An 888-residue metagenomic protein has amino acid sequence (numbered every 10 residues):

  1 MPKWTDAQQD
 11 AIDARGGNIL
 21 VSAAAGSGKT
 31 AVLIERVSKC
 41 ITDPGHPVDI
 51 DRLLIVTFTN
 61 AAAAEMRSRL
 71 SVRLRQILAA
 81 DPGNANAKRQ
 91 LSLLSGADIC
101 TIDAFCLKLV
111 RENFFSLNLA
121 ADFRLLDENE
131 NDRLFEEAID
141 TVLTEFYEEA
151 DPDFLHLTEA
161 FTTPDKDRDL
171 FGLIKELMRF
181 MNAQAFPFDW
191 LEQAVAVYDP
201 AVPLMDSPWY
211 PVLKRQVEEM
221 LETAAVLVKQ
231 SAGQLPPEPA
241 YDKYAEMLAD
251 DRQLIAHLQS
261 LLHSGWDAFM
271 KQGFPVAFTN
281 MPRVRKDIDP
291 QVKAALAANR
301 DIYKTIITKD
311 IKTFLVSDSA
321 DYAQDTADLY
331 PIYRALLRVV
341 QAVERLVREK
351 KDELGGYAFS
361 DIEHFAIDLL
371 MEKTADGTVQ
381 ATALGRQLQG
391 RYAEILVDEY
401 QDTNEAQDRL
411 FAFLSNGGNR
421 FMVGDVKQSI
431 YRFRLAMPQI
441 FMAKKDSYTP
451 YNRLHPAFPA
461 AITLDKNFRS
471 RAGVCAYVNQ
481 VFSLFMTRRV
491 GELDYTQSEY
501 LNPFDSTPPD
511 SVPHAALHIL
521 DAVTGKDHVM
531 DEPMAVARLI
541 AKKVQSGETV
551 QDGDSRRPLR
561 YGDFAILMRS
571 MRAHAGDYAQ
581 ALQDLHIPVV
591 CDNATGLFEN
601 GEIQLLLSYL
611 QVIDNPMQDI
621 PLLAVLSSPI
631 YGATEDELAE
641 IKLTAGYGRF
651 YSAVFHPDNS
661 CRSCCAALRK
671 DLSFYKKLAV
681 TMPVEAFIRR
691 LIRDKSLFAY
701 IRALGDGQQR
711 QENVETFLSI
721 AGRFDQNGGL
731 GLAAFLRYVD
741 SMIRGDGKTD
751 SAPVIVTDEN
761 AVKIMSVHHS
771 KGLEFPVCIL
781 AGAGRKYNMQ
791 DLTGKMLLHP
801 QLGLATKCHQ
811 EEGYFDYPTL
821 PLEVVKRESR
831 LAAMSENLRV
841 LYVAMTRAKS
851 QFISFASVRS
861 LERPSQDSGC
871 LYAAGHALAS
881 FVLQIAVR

Functional and structural regions predicted by a protein language model:
M1-S22, V32, R52-L54, D122 (+5 more regions): Accessory N-terminal region flanking or inserted into the helicase ATPase core in nucleic-acid motor proteins
M1-S68, V72, N129, E137 (+16 more regions): Conserved motor-region signature of P-loop NTPase helicases/translocases
K3, G16-N18, I50, L54-A61 (+4 more regions): Conserved ATP-dependent motor core of P-loop NTPases, especially the RecA-like helicase ATPase domain
R52, F171-Y357, F458-P459, M534 (+7 more regions): Conserved ATP-driven helicase/translocase motor core recognized via long, highly charged RecA-like/P-loop NTPase domain
A97-L107, E159-F186, L336-A342, S360-L370 (+6 more regions): Core structural elements
L117-R124, V347-D352, A461-L464, D521-K526 (+3 more regions): Short hinge/gating elements
D671-K676, R830-M845: Phosphate-interacting basic helix/loop segments used at nucleotide- and nucleic-acid interfaces
N788-L831: Conserved catalytic motifs of ABC-family nucleotide-binding domains
